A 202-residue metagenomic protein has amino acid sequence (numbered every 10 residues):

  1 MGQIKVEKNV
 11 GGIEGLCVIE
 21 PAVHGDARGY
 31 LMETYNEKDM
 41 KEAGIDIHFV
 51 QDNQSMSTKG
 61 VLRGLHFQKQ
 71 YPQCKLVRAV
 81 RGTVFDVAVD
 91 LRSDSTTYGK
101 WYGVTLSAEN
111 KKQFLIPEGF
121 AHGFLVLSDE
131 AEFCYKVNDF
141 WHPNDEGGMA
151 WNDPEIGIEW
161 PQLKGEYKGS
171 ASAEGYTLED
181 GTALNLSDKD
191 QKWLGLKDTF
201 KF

Functional and structural regions predicted by a protein language model:
M1-E109, S128-E130, F140-F202: Non-catalytic, conserved peripheral segments adjacent to functional cores
L106-D129, Y135-N138: Conserved metal-binding segment of the jelly-roll/cupin
